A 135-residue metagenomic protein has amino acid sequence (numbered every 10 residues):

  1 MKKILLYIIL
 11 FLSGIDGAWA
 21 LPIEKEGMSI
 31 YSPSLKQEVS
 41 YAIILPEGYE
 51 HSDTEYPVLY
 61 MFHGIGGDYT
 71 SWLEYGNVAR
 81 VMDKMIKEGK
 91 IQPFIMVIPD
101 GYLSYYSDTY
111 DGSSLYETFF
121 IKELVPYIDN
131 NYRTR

Functional and structural regions predicted by a protein language model:
I4-G14: Sec-dependent N-terminal signal peptides
W19-R135: Non-catalytic cap/lid and distal C-terminal segments of serine-dependent acyl enzymes
